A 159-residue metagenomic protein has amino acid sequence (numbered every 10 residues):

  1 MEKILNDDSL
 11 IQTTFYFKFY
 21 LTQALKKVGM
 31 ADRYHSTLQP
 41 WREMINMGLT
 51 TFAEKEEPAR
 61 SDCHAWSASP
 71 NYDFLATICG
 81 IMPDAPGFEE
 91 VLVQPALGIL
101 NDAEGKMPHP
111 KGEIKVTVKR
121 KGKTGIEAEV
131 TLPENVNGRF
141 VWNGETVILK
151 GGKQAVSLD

Functional and structural regions predicted by a protein language model:
M1-K18, E57-W66: Solvent-exposed loop and edge beta-strand segments that line ligand/cofactor-binding and catalytic clefts
T14-Y16, L25-G29: Aromatic- and carboxylate-enriched substrate-binding clefts and catalytic-loop regions of carbohydrate-active enzymes
L21-T22: Conserved small-residue packing positions in alpha-helical repeats and bundles
K27, D32-D159: Non-catalytic C-terminal accessory modules of carbohydrate-active enzymes
